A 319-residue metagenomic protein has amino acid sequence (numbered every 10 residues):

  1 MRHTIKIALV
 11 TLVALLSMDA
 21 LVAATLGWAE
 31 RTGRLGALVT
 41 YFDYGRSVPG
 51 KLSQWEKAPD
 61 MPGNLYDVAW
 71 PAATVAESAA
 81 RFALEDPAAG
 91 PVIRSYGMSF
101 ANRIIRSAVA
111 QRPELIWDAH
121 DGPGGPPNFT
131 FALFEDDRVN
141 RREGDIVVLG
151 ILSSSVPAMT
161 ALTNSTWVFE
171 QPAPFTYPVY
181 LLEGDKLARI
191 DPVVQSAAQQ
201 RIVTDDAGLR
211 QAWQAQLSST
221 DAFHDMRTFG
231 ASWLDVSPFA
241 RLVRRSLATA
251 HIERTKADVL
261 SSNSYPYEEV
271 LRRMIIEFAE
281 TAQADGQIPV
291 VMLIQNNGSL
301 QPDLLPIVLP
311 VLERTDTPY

Functional and structural regions predicted by a protein language model:
M1-H3: N-terminal Lys/Arg-rich, disordered targeting/topogenic segments
K6-A24: Hydrophobic membrane-insertion alpha-helices, especially the h-region of bacterial N-terminal signal peptides
M18, G97-M98, L149: Active-site flanking residues adjacent to catalytic metal/cofactor-binding acidic residues
A29-A119, N128-L133: Membrane/wall-proximal cationic-aromatic binding patches
R31-V39, A132-K256: Interaction-surface signature
E85, G90-I93, I146-V156, T220-Y319: Conserved, well-ordered alpha-helix/loop/beta-strand core segments that scaffold catalytic motifs
S99-R103, P123-P127, S153-A158, L187 (+2 more regions): Solvent-exposed loop/turn segments at secondary-structure junctions within structured extracellular/periplasmic domains
S107-A110, A161-T166, D303-T315: Short, aromatic/basic amphipathic alpha-helical patches
